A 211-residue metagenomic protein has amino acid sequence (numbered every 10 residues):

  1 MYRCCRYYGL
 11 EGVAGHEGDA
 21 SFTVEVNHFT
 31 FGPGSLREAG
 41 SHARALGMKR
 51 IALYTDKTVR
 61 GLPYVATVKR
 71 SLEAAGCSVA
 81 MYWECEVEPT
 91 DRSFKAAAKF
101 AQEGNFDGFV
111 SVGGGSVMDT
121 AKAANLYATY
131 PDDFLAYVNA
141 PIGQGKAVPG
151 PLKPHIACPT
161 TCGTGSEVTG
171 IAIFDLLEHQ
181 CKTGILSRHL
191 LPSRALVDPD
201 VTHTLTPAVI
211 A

Functional and structural regions predicted by a protein language model:
M1-Y82: An N-terminal, well-structured beta->alpha segment
N27, P131-A211: A glycine/threonine-rich phosphate-anchoring loop and its flanking beta-alpha core in nucleotide/phosphate-binding
F31, Y82-C85, I185, V197: Hydrophobic residues at beta-strand termini and immediately following loops that shape nucleotide-binding pockets
L36, V87-T90, I142: Short acidic loop-to-helix transition motifs that present clustered carboxylates
A52-L53, G108-V110, I156: Conserved beta-strand elements of the Class I
R60-F134: N-terminal small/polar loop signature for handling phosphorylated ligands or for N-terminal nucleophile
